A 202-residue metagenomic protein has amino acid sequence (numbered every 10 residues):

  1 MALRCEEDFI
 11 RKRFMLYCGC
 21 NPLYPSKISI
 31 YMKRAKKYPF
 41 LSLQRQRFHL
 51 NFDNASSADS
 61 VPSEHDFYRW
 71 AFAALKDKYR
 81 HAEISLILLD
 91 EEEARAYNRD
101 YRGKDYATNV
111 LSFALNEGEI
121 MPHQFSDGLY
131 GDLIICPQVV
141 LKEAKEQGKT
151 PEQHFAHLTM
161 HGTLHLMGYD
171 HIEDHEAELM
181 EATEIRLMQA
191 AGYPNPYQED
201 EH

Functional and structural regions predicted by a protein language model:
A2-F155, M167-H202: An acidic/histidine-cluster motif and surrounding catalytic segment that typifies divalent-metal-assisted enzyme active
H154-G162: Short alpha-helical catalytic segment bearing the HExxH-like zincin motif of zinc-dependent metalloproteases
